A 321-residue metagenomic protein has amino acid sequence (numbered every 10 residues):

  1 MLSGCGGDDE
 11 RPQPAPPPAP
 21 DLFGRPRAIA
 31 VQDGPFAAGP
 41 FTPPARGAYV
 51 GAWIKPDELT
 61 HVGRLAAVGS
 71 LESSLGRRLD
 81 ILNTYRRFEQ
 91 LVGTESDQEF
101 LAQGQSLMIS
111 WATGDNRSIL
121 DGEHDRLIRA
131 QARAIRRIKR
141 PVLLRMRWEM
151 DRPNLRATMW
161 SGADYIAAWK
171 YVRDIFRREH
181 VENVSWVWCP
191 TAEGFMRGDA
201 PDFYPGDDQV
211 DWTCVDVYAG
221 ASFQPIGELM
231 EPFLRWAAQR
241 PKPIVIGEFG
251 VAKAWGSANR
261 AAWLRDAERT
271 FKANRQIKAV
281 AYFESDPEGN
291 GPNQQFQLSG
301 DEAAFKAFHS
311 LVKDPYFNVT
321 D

Functional and structural regions predicted by a protein language model:
L2-G4: C-terminal motif of bacterial Sec signal peptides marking the signal peptidase cleavage site
G6-L91, D321: Boundary/entry segment of secreted carbohydrate-active catalytic domains
Y49-I138, W263, R269-N274, F283 (+1 more regions): N-terminal carbohydrate-binding/catalytic regions of secreted carbohydrate-active enzymes
G51-K55, R173-G198, P243-A254, A279-S285: Aromatic-lined carbohydrate-recognition surfaces of secreted/lumenal glycan-active proteins
D57-E58, R87-Q90, T113-R117, W148-P153 (+4 more regions): Solvent-exposed loop/turn segments at secondary-structure junctions within structured extracellular/periplasmic domains
L82, L144, D211-T213, E248 (+1 more regions): Conserved, mostly hydrophobic/aromatic
E95-Q105, S110-A112, V215-W255: Glycoside hydrolase catalytic-domain groove-lining segments
R126-W212, D216-P232, N259, G289-A307: Active-site cleft segment of glycoside hydrolase catalytic domains centered on the general acid/base Glu
